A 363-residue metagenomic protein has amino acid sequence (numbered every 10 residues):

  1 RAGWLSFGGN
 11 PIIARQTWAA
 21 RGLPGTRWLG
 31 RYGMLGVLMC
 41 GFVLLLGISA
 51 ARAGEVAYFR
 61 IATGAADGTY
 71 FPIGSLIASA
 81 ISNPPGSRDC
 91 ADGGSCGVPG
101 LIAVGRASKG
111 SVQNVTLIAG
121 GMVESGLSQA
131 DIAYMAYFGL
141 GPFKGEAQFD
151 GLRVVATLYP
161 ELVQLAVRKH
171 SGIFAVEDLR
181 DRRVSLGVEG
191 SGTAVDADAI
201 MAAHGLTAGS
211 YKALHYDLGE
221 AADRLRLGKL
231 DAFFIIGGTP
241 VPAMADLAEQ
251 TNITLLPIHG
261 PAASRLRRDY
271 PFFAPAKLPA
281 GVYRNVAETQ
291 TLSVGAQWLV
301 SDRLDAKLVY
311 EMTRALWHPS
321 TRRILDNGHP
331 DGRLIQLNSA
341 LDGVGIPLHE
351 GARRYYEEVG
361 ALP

Functional and structural regions predicted by a protein language model:
G33-G47: Bacterial N-terminal signal peptides
I48-A53: Sec/Tat signal peptide C-region and signal peptidase I cleavage site
Y58-G93, T157-L227, R322, L334 (+2 more regions): Bilobed "Venus flytrap"/periplasmic-binding protein-like clamshell domains and structurally analogous long
T69-L76, S82-A119, R284-V286: Extracytoplasmic small-molecule ligand-binding "clamshell" domains of the periplasmic binding protein/Venus flytrap
A130-I132, G141, S171, T207-L304: Pocket-lining segment of extracytoplasmic ligand-binding domains
G145-L158, V163, G281-Q290: A structural signal for short loop-to-beta-strand junctions that line the ligand-binding cleft of periplasmic/secreted
Y216, E220, G237-L255, R268-P271 (+1 more regions): An extracytoplasmic/periplasmic, membrane-proximal ligand-sensing/linker region
